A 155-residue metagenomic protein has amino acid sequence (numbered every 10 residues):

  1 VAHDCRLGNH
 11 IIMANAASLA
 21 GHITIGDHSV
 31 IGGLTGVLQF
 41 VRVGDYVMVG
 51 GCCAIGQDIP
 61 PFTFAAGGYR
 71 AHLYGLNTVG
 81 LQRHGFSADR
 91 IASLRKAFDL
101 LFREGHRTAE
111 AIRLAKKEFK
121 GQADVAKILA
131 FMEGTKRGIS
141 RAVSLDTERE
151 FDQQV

Functional and structural regions predicted by a protein language model:
V1-A71: Structural signal for interior beta-strand "rungs" in well-ordered beta-sheet cores of soluble enzyme domains
G68-V155: Terminal amphipathic alpha-helical/low-complexity segments used for targeting or macromolecular assembly
